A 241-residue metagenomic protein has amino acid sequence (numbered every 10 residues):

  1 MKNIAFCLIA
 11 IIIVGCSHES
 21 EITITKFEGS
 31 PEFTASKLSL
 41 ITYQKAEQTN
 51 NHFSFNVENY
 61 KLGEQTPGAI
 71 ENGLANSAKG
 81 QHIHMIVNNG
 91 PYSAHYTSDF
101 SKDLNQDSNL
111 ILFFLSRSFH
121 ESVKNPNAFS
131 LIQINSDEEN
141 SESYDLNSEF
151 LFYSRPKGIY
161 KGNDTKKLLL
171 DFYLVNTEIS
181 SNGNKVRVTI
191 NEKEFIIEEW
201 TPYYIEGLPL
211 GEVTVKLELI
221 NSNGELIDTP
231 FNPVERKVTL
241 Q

Functional and structural regions predicted by a protein language model:
I12-G15: C-terminal motif of bacterial Sec signal peptides marking the signal peptidase cleavage site
E19-Q48, D137-G162: Short, compositionally biased P/S/T/A/G/V-rich stretches that sit at domain boundaries
A46-S54, Q65-E71, G162-D171: Short coil/turn motif common to extracellular beta-sandwich-like domains
N51, F55, N105-R117, F172 (+1 more regions): Short, well-structured beta-strand segments within conserved domains
V57-L74, K157, F172-E178: Short amphipathic, basic-aromatic surface patches that mediate peripheral association with negatively charged
I83-M85, N184-V188: Short beta-strand elements bearing conserved aromatic residues within extracellular beta-rich modules
N89-T97, E192-W200: Short beta-strand segments within Ig-like beta-sandwich modules, predominantly Fibronectin type-III
S116-N125, F195, I220-T229: Short acidic/polar inter-strand loop motif in beta-rich domains
